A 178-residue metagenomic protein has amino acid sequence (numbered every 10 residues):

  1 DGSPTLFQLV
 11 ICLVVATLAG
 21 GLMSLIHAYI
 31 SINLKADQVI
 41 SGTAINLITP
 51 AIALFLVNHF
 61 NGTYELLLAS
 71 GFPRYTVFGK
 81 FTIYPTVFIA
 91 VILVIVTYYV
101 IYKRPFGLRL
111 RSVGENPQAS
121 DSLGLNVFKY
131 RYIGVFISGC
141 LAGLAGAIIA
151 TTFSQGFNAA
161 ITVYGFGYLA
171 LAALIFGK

Functional and structural regions predicted by a protein language model:
D1, I32-I45, R109, S154-Y168: Short, non-helical or kinked segments that cap or interrupt transmembrane helices
S3-L47, A69, I92: Alpha-helical transmembrane segments within multi-pass membrane transporters and channels
V14-T17, F157-K178: Transmembrane alpha-helical segments in multi-pass inner-membrane proteins
L22-L25, Y29-L34, F55-H59, Y99-K103 (+1 more regions): Membrane-interface helix caps of multi-pass small-molecule transporters
N33-K35, K129, K178: Helix-loop interface residues and adjacent transmembrane-helix termini in multi-pass membrane transporters, primarily
T49-K103: Transmembrane helix-bundle core of multi-pass membrane transporters and related energy-transducing complexes
F81-N158: Helix-loop-helix "hairpin" substructures at the membrane interface of multi-pass membrane proteins
